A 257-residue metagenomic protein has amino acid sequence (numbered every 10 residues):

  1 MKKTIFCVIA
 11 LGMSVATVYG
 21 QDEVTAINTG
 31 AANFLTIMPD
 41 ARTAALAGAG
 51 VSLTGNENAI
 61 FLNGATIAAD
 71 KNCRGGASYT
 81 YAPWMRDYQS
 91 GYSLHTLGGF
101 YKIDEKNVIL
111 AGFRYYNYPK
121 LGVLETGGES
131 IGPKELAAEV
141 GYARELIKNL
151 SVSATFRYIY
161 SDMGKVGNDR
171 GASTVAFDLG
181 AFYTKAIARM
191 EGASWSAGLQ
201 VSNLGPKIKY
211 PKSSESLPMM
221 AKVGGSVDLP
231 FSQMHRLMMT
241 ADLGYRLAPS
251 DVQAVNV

Functional and structural regions predicted by a protein language model:
M1-G30: Cleavable N-terminal export/targeting peptides
Q21-V257: Subset of outer-membrane beta-barrel
